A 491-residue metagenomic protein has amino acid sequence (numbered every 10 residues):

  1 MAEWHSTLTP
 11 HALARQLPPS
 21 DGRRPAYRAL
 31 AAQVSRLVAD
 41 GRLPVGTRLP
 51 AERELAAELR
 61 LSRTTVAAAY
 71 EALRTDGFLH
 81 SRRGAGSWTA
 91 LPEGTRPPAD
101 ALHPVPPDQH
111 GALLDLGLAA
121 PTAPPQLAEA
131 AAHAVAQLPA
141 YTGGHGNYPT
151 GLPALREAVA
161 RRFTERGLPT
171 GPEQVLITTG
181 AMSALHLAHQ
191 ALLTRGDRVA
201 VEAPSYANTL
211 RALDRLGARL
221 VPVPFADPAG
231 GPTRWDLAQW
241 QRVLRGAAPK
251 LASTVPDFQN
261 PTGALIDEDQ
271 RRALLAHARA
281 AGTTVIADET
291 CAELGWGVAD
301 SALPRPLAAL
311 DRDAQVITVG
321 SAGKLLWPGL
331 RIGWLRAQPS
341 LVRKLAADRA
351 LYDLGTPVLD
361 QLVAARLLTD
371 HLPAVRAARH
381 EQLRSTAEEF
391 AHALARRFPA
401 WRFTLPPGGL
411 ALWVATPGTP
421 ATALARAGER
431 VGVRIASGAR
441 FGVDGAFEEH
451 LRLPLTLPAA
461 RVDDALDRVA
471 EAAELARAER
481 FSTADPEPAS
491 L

Functional and structural regions predicted by a protein language model:
M1-A136, A346, A350-T356, R402 (+9 more regions): N-terminal basic, amphipathic alpha-helical segments
G84, E293, A309-A347, T356-L359: Active-site PLP attachment segment
G117-R161: Exposed, interaction-prone assembly regions rather than primary DNA-binding/catalytic cores
T142-A281, E293-D313, A478-L491: Conserved core of the PLP fold type I
V201, P222, A287, A364 (+1 more regions): Hydrophobic residues in well-ordered beta-strands that form the structural core
L345-A350, L368-A391: Structural signature of PLP-dependent enzymes
E381-A391, W401-A415: Conserved glycine-rich beta-strand-loop-beta hairpin in the small C-terminal domain of fold type I
